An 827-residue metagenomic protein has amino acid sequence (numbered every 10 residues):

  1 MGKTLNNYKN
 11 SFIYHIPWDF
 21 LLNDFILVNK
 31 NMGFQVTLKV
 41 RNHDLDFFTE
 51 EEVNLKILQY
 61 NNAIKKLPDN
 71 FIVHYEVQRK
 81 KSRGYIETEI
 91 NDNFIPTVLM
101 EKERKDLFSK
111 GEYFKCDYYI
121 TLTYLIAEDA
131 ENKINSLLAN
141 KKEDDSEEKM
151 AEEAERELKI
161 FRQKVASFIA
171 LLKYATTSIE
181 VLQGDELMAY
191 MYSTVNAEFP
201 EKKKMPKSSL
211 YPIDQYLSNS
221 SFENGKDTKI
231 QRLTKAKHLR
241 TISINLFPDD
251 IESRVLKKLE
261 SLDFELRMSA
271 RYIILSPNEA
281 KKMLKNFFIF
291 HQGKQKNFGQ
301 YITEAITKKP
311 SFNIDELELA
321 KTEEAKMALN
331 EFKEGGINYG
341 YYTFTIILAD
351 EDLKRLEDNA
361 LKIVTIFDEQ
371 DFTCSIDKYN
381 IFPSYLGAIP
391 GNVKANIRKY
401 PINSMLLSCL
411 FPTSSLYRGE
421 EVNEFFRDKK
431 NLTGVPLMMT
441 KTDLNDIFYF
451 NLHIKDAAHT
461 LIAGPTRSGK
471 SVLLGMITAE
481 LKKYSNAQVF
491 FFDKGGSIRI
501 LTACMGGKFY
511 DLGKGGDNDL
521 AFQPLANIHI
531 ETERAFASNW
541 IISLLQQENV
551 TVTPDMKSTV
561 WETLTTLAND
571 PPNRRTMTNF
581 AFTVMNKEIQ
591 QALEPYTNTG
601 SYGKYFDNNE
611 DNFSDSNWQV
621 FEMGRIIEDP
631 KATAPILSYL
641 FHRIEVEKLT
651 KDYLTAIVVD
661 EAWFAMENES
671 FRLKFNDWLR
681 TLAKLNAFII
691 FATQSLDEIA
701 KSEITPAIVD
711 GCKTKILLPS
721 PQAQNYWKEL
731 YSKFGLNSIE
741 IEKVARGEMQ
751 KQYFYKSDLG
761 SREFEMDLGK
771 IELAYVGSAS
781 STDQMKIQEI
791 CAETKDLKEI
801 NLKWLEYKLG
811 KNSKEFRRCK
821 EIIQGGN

Functional and structural regions predicted by a protein language model:
M1-S415: Extended, folded cores of ATP/NTP-driven motor/assembly subunits in large transport and secretion machines
N42-L45, R79-K81, I126-E128, A457 (+10 more regions): Conserved nucleotide-binding/hydrolysis micro-motifs of P-loop NTPases
H43, E50-D69, K282, F372-T373 (+10 more regions): P-loop NTPase motor domains
I454, T466: The conserved Walker
I462: Hydrophobic anchor at the beta1->P-loop junction of P-loop NTPases
S468-Q523: Walker A/P-loop NTP-binding active-site region of P-loop NTPases, recognizing the glycine-rich GxxxxGKT/S
G507-D511, I704-L718: A short helix-turn-beta junction within AAA+ P-loop NTPase domains corresponding to the substrate/partner-engaging
L736-I790: Conserved P-loop NTPase
